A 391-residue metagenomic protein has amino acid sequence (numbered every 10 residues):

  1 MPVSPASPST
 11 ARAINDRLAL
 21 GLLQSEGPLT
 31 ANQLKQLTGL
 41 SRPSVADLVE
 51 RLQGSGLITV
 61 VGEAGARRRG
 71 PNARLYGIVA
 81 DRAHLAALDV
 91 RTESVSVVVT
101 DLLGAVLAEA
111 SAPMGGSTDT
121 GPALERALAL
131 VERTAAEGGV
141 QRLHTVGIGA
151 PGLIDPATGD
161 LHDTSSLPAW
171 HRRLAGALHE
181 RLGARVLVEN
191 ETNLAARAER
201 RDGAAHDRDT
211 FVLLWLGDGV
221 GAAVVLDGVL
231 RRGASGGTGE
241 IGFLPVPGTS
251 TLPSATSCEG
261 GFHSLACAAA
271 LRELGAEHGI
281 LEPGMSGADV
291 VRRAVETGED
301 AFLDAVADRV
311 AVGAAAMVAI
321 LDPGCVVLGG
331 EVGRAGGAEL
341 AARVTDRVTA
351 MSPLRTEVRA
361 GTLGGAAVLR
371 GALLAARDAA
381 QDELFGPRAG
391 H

Functional and structural regions predicted by a protein language model:
M1-A64, R68-P113, T118-R142, G248-H391: ATP-binding/phosphotransfer module of carbohydrate and carboxylate kinases, centering on a glycine-rich
V60-V61, H144, R185-N190: General beta-strand structural signal in soluble alpha/beta enzymes
L75-G77, L85-D89, L143-G147, F211-W215 (+1 more regions): Short glycine-aspartate micro-motif
D101, P156, V225: Short, acidic, Ser/Thr-enriched surface-loop or helix-capping motifs
E109-S111, T118-A123, S165, A169-W170 (+2 more regions): Glycine/GP-enriched mid-protein hinge/lid loop-to-helix segment characteristic of carbohydrate kinases
A136-A169, C325, G329-V332: Short beta-strand-loop/turn "lid" adjacent to the catalytic site in phosphate-handling enzymes
G152-P156, N193-A196, G221-A222, R231 (+2 more regions): Short, active-site-adjacent cap segments at secondary-structure transitions
